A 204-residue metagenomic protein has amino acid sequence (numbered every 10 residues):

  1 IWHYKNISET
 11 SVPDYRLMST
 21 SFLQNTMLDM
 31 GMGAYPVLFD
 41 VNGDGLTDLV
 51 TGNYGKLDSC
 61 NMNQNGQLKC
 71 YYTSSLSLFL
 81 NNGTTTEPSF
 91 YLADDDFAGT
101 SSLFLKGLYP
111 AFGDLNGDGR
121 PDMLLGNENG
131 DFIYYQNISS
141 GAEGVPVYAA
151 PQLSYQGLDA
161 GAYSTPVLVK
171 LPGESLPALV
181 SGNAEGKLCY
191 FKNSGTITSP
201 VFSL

Functional and structural regions predicted by a protein language model:
I1, C70-S75, N129-D131, E185-K187: A detector of repeated loop/turn-to-beta-strand junctions in beta-rich toroidal repeat architectures
I1, G43-N53, G117-G126, G173-G182: Acidic/hydrophobic-patterned starts of short beta strands in beta-sheet-rich repeat architectures
I1, G52-S74: Short, conserved, GDST-rich strand-edge loop motifs in beta-rich repeat architectures
Y4, C60-Q64, Y135-N137, F191: Short, solvent-exposed loop/turn and secondary-structure capping segments
K5-G31, L80-L105, Q136-G161, T165 (+1 more regions): Blade-edge motifs of beta-propeller repeat domains
I7, N53-G55, N127-N129, I138 (+2 more regions): Residue-level signature of beta-propeller blades and closely related beta-rich strand-turn architectures in secreted
E9-V12, T47, L57-C60, T85-E87 (+6 more regions): Short loop/beta submotifs within extracellular cysteine-rich repeat domains
A34-V41, G107-L115, S164-P172: Beta-propeller blade termini
